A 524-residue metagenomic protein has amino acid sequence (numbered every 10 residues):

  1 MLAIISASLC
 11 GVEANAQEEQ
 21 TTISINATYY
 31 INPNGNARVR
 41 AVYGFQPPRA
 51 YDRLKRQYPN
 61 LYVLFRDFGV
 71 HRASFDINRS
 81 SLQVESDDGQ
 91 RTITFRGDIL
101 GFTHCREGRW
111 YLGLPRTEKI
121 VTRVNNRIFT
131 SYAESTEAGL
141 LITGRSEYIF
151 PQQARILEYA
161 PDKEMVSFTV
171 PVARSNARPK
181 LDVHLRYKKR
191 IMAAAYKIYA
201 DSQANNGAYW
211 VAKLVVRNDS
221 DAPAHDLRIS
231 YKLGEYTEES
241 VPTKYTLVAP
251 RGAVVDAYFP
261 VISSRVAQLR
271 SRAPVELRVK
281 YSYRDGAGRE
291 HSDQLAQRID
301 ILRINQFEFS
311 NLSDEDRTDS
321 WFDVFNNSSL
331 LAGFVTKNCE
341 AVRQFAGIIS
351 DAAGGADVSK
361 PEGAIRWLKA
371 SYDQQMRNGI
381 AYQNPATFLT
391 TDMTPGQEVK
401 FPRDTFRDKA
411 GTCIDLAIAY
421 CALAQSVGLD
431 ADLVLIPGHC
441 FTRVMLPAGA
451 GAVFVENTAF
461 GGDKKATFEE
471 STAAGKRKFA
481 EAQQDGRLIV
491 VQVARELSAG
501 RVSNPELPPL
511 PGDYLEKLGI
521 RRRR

Functional and structural regions predicted by a protein language model:
M1-S8: Bacterial N-terminal signal peptides
C10-A16: Sec/Tat signal peptide C-region and signal peptidase I cleavage site
Q17-R53, D76-R79, Y187-A200, N205-V211: Early extracytoplasmic/domain-onset interaction patches
A27-Y29, S80-E85, R155-L157, V241-V248 (+1 more regions): Beta-strand-rich interaction surfaces with strong enrichment in secreted/lumenal proteins
R38-R40, A50-Q57, D76, R106-R109 (+1 more regions): Short, hydrophobic/aromatic beta-strand segments
Y58-P59, A138-L141, S146-Y148, L227-Y236: Extended low-complexity, serine/threonine- and proline-enriched intrinsically disordered segments
F75-R91, D98-K180, F307-N326: Intrinsically disordered, low-complexity linkers and stems that provide flexible hinges in membrane-associated
A173-R524: A structural boundary/capping signal
